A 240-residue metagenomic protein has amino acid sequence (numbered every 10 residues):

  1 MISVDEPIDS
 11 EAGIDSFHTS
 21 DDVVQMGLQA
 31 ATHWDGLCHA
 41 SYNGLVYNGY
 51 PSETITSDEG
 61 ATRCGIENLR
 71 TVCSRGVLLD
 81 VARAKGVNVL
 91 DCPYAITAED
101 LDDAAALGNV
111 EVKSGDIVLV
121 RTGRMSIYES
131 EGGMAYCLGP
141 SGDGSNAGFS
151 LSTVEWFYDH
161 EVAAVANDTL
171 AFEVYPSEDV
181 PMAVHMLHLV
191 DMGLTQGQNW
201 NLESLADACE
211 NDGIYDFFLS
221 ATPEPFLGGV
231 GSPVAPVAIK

Functional and structural regions predicted by a protein language model:
M1-K240: Active-/binding-site microenvironments in catalytic and ligand-binding cores
